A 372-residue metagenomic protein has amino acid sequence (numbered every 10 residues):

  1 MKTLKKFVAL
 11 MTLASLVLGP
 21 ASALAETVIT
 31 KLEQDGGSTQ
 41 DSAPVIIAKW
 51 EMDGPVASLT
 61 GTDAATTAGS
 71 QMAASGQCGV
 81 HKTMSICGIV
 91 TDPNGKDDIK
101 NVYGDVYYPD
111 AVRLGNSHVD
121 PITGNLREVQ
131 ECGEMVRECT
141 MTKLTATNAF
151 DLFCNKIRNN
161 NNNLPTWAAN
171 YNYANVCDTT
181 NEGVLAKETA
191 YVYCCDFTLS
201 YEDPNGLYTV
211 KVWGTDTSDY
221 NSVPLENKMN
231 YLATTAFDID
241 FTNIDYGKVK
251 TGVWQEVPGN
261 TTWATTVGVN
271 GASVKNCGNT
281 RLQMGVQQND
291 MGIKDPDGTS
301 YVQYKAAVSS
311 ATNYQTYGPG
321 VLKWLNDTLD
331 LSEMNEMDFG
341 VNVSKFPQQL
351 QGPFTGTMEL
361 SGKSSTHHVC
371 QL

Functional and structural regions predicted by a protein language model:
M1-V28, T209, D219: Sec-dependent, cleavable N-terminal signal peptides
E26-T83, P93, N116-V119, D245-W254: Short, compositionally biased P/S/T/A/G/V-rich stretches that sit at domain boundaries
V28-S38, N221-I239: Short beta-strand elements
S38-T39, S75-V80, P93-N101, T280-Q283 (+1 more regions): A short beta-turn/strand-edge loop motif at beta-sheet boundaries
G76-V80, S85-K96, V106-D110, D216-S218 (+1 more regions): Extracellular acidic, Ser/Thr/Pro-rich low-complexity tracts
V90-L126, Q130-E134, G285-Q287, Q351-T357 (+1 more regions): Short flexible loop/turn segments that cap and initiate beta-strands
E138, A149, F153-L185, S200-D203 (+1 more regions): Signature of Gram-negative chaperone-usher
V212-D216, L360-G362: Conserved structural position at the C-terminal beta-strand of extracellular beta-sandwich adhesion modules
